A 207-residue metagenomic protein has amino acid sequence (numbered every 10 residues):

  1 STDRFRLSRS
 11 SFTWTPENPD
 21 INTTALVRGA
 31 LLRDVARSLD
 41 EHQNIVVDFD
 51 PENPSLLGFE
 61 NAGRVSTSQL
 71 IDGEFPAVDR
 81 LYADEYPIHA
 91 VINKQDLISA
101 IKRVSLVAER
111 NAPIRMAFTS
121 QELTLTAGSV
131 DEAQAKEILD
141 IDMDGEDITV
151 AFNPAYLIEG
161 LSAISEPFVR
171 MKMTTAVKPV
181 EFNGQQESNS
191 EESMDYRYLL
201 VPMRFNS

Functional and structural regions predicted by a protein language model:
S1-S207: Extended macromolecule-engaging scaffold surfaces, prototypically the DNA polymerase sliding clamp/PCNA/9-1-1 ring
